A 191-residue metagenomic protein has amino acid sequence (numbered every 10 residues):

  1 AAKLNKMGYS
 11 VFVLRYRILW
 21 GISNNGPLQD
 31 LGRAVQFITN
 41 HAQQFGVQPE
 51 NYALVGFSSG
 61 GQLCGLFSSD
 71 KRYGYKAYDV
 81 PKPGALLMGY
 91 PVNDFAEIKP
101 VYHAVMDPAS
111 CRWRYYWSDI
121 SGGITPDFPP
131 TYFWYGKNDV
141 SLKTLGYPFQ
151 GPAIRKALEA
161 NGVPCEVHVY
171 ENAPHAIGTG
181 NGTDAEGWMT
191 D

Functional and structural regions predicted by a protein language model:
A1-F12: Short amphipathic alpha-helix adjacent to the substrate-entry channel of hydrolases
S10, R15-L19, V92, E171-A173: Short beta-to-alpha linker loops that shape the active-site pocket of alpha/beta-hydrolase fold enzymes
F12-P49, N181-W188: Catalytic nucleophile-loop/oxyanion-hole region of alpha/beta-hydrolase and closely related hydrolase-like folds
R33-V101, Y115: Primarily recognizes the serine-hydrolase "nucleophile elbow" in alpha/beta-hydrolase and SGNH/GDSL folds
F95, N138-F149: Acidic catalytic loop of the alpha/beta-hydrolase fold
D127, F133-Y135: Short beta-strand/loop motif that positions the catalytic acidic residue of the alpha/beta-hydrolase fold
K137-V140, N172-P174: Acidic beta-to-alpha connecting loop that harbors the catalytic carboxylate
P152-R155, E159-D191: C-terminal catalytic histidine-bearing segment of alpha/beta-hydrolase fold enzymes
